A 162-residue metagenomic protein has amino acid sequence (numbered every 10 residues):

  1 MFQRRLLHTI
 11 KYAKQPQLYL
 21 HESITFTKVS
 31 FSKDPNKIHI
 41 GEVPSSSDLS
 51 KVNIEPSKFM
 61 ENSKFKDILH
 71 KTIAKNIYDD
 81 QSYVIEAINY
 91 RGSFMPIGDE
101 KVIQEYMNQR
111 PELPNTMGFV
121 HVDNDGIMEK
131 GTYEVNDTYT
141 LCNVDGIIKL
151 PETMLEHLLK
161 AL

Functional and structural regions predicted by a protein language model:
M1-S32: N-terminal mitochondrial targeting presequence
L20-I73: N-terminal interaction modules that seed assembly of large macromolecular complexes
K58-L162: Mature, matrix/stroma-exposed regions of nuclear-encoded mitochondrial and chloroplast proteins
